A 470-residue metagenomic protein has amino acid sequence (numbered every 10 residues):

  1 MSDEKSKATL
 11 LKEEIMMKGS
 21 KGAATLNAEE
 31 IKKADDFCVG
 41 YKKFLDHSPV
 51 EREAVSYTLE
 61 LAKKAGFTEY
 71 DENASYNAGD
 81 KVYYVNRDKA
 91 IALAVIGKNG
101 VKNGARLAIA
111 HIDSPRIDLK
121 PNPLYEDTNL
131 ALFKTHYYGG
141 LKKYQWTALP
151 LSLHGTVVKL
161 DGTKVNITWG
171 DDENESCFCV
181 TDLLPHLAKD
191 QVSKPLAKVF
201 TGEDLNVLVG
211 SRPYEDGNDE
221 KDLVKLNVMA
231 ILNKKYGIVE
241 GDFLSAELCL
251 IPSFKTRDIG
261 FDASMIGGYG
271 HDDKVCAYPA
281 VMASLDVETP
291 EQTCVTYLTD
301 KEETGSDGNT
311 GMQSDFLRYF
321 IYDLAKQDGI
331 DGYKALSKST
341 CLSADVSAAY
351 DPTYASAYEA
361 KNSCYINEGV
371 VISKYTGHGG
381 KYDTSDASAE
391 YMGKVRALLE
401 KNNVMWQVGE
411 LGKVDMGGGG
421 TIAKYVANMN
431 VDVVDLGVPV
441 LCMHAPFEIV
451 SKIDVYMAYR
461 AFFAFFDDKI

Functional and structural regions predicted by a protein language model:
M1-I470: N-terminal hydrophobic/helix-forming segments and targeting peptides
